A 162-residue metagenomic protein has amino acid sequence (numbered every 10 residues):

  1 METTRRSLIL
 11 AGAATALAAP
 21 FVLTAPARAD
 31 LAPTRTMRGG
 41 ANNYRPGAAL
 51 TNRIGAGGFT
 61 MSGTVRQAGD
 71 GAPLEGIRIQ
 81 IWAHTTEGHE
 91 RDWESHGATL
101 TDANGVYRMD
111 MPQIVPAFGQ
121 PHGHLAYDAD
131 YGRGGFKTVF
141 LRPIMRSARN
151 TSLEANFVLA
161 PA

Functional and structural regions predicted by a protein language model:
M1-L17: N-terminal secretory signal peptides and thylakoid transit peptides that target proteins across membranes
L17-L23: Hydrophobic membrane-targeting signal helices
T24-A29: Boundary at the C-terminal end of the N-terminal hydrophobic targeting segment
D30-A162: Beta-strand-dominated extracellular/periplasmic modules and repeats in secreted or surface-exposed proteins
